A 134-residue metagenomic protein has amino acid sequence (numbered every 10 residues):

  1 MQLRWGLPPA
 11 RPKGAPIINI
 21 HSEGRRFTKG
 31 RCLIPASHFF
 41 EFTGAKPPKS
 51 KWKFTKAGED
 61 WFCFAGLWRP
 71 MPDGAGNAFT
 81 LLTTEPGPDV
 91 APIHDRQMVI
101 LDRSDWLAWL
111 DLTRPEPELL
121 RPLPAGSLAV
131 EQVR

Functional and structural regions predicted by a protein language model:
M1-R134: Short linear sequence motif anchored by a di-proline
